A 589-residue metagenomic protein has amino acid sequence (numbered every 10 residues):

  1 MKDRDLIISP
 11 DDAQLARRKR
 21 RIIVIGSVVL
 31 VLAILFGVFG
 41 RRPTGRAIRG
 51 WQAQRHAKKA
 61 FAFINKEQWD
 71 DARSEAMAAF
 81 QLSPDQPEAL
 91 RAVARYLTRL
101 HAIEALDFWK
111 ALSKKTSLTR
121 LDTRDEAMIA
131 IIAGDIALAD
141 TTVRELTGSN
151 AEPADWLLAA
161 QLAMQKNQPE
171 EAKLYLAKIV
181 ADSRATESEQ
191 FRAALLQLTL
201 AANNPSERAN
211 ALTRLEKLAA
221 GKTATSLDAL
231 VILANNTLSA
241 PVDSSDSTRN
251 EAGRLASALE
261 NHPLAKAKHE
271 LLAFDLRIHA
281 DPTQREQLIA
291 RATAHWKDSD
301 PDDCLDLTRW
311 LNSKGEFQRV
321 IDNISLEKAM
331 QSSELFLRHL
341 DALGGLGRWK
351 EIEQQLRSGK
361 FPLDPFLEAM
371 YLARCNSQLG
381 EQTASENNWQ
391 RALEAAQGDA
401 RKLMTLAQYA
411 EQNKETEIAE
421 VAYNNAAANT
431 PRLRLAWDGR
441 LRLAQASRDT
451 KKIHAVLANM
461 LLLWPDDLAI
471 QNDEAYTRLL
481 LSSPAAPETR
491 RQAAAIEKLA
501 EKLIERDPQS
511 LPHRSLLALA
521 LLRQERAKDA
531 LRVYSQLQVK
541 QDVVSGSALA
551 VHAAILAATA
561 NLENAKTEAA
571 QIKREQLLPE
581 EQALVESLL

Functional and structural regions predicted by a protein language model:
M1-K19: N-terminal Lys/Arg-rich, disordered targeting/topogenic segments
K19-I22, R49-R55, S83-L90, H101 (+19 more regions): Generic helix N-cap/helix-start motif at coil->alpha-helix transitions
I25-G40: Hydrophobic membrane-insertion alpha-helices, especially the h-region of bacterial N-terminal signal peptides
Q52-A78, L82, D125, W310: Alpha-helical segment of the N-proximal tetratricopeptide repeat
F61, R95, M128, Q161 (+11 more regions): Residue-level recognition of tetratricopeptide repeat
K66, L100, A133, K166 (+11 more regions): Structural motif corresponding to the intra-repeat A-B loop/turn of tetratricopeptide repeats
A76, I103-T116, I136-G148, P169-S183 (+11 more regions): Alpha-helical repeat scaffolds
A558, E563-L589: Terminal, low-structured helical/coil segments at or just beyond the last alpha-helical repeat
